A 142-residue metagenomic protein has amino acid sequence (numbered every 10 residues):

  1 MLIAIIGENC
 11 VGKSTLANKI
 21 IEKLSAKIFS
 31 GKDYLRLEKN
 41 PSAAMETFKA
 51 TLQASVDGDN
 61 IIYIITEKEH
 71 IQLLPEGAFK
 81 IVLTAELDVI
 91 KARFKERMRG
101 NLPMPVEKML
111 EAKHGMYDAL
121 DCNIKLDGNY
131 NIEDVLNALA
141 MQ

Functional and structural regions predicted by a protein language model:
L2: Walker A (P-loop) ATP-phosphate-binding motif of ABC ATPase nucleotide-binding domains
I5: Hydrophobic anchor at the beta1->P-loop junction of P-loop NTPases
N9: The conserved Walker
S14: Walker A/P-loop
A17-D59: Conserved substrate/cofactor phosphate-moiety recognition/catalytic segment in nucleotide-dependent phosphotransferases
I71-A78, Y117-L120: Short loop/helix-cap segments at secondary-structure boundaries that form the rim of catalytic
E76-E96: Conserved phosphate-donor/acceptor-positioning beta-strand/loop module used by diverse small-molecule
R99-Q142: Small-molecule kinase domains that catalyze NTP-dependent phosphoryl transfer to phosphate-bearing small molecules
